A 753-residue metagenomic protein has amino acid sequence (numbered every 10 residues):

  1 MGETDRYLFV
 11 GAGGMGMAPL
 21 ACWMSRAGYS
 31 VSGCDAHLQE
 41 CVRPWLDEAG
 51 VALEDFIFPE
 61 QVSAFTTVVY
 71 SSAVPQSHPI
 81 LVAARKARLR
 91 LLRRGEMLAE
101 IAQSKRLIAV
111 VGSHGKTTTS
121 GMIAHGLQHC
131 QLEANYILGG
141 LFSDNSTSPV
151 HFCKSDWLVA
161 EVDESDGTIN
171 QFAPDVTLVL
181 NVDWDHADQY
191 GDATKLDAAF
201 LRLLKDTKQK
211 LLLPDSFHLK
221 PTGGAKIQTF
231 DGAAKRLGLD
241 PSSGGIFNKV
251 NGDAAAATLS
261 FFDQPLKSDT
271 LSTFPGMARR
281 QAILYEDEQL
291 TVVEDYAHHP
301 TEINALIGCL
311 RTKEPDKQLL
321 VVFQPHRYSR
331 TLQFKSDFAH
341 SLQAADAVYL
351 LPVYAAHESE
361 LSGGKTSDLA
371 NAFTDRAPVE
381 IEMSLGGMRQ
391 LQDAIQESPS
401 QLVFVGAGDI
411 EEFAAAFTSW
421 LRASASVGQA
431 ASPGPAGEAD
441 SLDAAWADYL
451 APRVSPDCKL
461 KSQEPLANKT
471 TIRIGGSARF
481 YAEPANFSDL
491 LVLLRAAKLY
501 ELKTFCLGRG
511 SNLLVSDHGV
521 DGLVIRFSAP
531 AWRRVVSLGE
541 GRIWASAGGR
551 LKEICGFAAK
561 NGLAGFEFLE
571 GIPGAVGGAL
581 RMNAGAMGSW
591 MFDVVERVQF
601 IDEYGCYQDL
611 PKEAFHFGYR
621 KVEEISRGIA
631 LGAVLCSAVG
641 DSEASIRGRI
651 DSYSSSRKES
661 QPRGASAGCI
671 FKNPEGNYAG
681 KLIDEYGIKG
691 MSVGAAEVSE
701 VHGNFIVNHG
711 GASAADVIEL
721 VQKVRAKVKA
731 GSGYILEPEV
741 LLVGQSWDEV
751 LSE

Functional and structural regions predicted by a protein language model:
G2-R6, G16, W23-A27, G238-A347: Nucleotide phosphate-binding/pyrophosphate-handling subdomain across enzymes that bind or process nucleotide phosphates
W23-Y29, D47, E60-Q61, S72-T229 (+1 more regions): Phosphate-binding loop of NTP-binding sites
S30-A36, K210-S216, L320-F323, A345-A355: Short internal beta-strands
K226, F230, A339-S400: C-terminal helical cap/extension that packs against the catalytic core of soluble nucleotide-cofactor enzymes
G428-A431, E438: Intrinsic, low-complexity polybasic segments
D443-V576: Anion-binding (especially nucleotide phosphate/pyrophosphate-binding) glycine-rich loop and adjoining beta-alpha core
K461-S462, L513, I601-K727, G731-E753: Phosphate/pyrophosphate- and phosphate-bearing ligand-binding catalytic cores of soluble enzymes
G475, A482-F487, L514-R533, R581-P611 (+1 more regions): Structural signature of FAD isoalloxazine-binding scaffolds in flavoprotein oxidoreductases
